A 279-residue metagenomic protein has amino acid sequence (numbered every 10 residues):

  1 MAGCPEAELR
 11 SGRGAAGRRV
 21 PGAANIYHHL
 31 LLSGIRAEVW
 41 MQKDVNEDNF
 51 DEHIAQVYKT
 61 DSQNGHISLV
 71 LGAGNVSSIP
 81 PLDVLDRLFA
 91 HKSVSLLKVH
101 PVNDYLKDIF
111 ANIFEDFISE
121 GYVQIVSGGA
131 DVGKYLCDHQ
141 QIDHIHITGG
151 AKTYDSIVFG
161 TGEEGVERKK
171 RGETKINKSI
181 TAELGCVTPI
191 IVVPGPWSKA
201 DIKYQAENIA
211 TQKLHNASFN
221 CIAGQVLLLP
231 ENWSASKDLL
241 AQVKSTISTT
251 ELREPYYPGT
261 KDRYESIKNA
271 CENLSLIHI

Functional and structural regions predicted by a protein language model:
M1-Y27: Glycine-rich loop-to-alpha-helix module at the N-terminal edge of alpha/beta enzyme cores
G17-G121, T188: Conserved small-residue-rich beta-alpha loop and adjacent elements that most often cradle the phosphate/pyrophosphate
I113-I118, V132-K134, D138-Q140, H144 (+1 more regions): ALDH superfamily catalytic-core signature
Q124-G129: Short acidic-hydrophobic, aromatic-tinged amphipathic segments that line or gate anion-handling sites
T148: Short His-centered aromatic/hydrophobic patch
